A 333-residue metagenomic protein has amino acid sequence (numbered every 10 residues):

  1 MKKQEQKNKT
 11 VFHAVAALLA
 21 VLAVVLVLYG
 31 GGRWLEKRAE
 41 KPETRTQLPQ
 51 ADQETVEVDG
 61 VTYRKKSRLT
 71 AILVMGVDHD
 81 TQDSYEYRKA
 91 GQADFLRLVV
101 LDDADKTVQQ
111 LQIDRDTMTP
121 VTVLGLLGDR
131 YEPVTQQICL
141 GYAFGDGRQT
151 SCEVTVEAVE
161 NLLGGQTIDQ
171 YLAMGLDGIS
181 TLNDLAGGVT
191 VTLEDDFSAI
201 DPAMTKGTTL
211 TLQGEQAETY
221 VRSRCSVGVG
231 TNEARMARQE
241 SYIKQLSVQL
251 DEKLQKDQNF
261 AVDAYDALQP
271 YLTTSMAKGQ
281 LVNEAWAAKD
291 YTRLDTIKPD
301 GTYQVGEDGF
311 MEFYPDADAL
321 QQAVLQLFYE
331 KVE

Functional and structural regions predicted by a protein language model:
K2, N8-L19, V25-E333: Non-catalytic, solvent-exposed segments at the cell envelope interface
